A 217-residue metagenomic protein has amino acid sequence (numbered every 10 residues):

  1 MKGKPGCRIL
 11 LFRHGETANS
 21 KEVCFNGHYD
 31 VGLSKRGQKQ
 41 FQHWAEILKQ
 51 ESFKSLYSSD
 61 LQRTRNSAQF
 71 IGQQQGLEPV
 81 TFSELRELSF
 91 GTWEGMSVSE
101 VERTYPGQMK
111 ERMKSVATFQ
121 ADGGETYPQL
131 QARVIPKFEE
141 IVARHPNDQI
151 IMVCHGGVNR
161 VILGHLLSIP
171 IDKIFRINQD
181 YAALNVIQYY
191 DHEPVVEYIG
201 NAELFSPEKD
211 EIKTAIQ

Functional and structural regions predicted by a protein language model:
M1-R8, L88-R103, A143-D148, H165-Q217: Acidic, low-complexity terminal tails and accessory targeting/binding regions of phosphate-metabolizing enzymes
K2-K4, H43-M109: Phosphate-coordination/substrate-recognition cap region in phosphate-metabolizing enzymes
L10, V80-F82, E197: General small-molecule cofactor/ligand-binding pocket signal
R13-F70, A121-I135: Loop-to-helix element that buttresses phosphate recognition and phosphoryl-transfer chemistry
T17, V158-N159: Short active-site segment of divalent metal-dependent hydrolases/proteases that encodes the spacing between
K21-C24, G107-A121: Short, basic/glycine-rich phosphate-binding loops at helix/coil junctions that contact nucleotide phosphates
H155: Short basic (Lys/Arg) and small-residue
